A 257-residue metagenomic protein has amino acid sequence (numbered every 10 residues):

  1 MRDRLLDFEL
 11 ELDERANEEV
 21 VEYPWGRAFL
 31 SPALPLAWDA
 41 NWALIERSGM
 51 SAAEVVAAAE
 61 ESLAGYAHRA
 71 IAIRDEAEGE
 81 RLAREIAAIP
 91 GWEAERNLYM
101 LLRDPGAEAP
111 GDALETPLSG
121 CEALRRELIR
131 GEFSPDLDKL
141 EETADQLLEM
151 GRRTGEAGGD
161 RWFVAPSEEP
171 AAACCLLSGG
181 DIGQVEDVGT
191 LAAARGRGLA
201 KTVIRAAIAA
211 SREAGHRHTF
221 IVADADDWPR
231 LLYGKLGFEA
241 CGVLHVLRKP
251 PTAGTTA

Functional and structural regions predicted by a protein language model:
M1-E11, W42-M50, E54, N97-Y99 (+4 more regions): Short amphipathic alpha-helix that is part of the acyltransferase structural core
M1-Y66, A77-A83, E156: N-terminal charged segments
D13-V21, G65-H68, E95-R96, R152-V164 (+1 more regions): A short helix-loop-beta-strand connector motif used in the catalytic cores of GNAT acetyltransferases and, in some
V20-W25, R81, E85-I89, E93 (+1 more regions): Conserved beta-hairpin
P35-N41, S178-E186, R195: A conserved beta-turn-beta hairpin within the catalytic core of GNAT-like acetyltransferases that forms part
S48-L124, F133-S134, V222, H245-K249: Acyl-donor-binding surface of acyltransferase catalytic domains
A52-E60, D187-A192, G196-E213, L231 (+1 more regions): Conserved acetyl-CoA-binding loop-helix of GNAT-fold acetyltransferases
E149-L191: A conserved beta-strand-loop-helix scaffold within acyl/acetyltransferase catalytic domains
